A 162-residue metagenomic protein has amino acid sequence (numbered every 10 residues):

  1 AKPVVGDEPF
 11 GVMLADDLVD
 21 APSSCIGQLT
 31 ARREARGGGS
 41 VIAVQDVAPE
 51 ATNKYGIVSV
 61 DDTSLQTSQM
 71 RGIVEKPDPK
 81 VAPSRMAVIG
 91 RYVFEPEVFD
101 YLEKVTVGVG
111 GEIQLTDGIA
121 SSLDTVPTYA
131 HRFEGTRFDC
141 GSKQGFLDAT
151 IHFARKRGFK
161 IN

Functional and structural regions predicted by a protein language model:
A1-V60, F94-P96, L102-V105: Conserved beta-loop-beta/alpha segment of the NTase-like Rossmann-fold superfamily that binds/positions NTPs
G11, T30, E34-A35, D62-I161: Catalytic-core segments of class I nucleotidyltransferases/pyrophosphorylases that form NMP-activated intermediates
